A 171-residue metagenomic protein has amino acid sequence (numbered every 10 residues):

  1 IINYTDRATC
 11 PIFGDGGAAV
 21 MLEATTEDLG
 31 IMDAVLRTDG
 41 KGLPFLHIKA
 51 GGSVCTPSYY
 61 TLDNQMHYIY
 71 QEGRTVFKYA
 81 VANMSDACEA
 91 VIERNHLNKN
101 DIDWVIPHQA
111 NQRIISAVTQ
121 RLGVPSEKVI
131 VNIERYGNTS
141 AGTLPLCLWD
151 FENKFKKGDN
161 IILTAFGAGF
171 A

Functional and structural regions predicted by a protein language model:
I1, D15, G142: Active-site histidine-anchored catalytic micro-motif
I2-N3, A171: A short beta-to-alpha transition loop/helix N-cap that caps and shapes the active-site region
Y4-K78, A82, D86: Condensing-enzyme catalytic core mediating Claisen C-C bond formation in acyl metabolism
I12, R94-L97, N153: Structural motif
V20, L97-N98, K157: Structural alpha/beta core scaffold segments of enzyme domains
V81, S85, D103-A171: Claisen-condensing/thiolase-fold acyl-transfer catalytic domains that form or cleave C-C bonds in fatty acid
A87-N95: Stable alpha-helical structural segments in soluble proteins, enriched in small hydrophobic residues
